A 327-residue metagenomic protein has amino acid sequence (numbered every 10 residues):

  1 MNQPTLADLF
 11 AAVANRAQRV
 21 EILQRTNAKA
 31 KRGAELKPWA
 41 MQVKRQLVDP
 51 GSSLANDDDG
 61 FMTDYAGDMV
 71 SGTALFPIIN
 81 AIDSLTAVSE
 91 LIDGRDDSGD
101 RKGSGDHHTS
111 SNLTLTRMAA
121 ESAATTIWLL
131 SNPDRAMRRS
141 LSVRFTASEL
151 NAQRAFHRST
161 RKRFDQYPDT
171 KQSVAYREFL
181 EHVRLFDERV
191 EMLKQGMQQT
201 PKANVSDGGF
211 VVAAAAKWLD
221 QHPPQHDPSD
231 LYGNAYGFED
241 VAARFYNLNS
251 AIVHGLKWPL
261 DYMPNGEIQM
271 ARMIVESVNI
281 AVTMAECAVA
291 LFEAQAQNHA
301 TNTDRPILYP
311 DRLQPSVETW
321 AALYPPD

Functional and structural regions predicted by a protein language model:
M1-F76, E149-Q297, T303-D327: Secondary-shell segments that build the walls of catalytic and ion/ligand-binding clefts
D59-N132: Long, hydrophobic/aromatic-enriched structural stretches that serve as scaffold segments
D97-R101, L130-S142, A296-I307: Short, glycine/acidic-rich hinge or "gate" loops at secondary-structure transitions that mediate conformational
T109-D165: Internal, hydrophobic cores of structured domains that mediate oligomerization or house catalytic pockets within large
